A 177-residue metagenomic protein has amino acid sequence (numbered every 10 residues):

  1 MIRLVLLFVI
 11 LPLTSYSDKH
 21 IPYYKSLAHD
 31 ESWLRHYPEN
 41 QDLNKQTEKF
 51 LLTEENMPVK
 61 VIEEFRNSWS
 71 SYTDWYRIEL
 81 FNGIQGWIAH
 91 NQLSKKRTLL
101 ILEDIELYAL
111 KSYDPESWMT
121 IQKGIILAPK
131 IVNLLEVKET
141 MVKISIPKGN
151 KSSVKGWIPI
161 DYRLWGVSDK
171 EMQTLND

Functional and structural regions predicted by a protein language model:
I2-L13: Sec-dependent N-terminal signal peptides
L13-T14, Y37: Short, intrinsically disordered, charge-balanced linker/junction segments flanking boundaries in proteins
D18-S26, Q41, K60, W69-E116 (+1 more regions): Boundary regions of SH3-family modules and the immediately adjacent low-complexity/disordered segments in eukaryotic
A28-D30: Start-of-domain marker
S32-H36, L107-L110: Short polybasic amphipathic segments
L34, N56, I78, P129 (+1 more regions): Short alpha-helical segments in extracytoplasmic peptidoglycan/chitin-binding modules and envelope-associated proteins
N44-W69, S117-K138: Conserved beta-strand/loop element in small beta-rich adapter and peptidoglycan-binding domains
M141: Conserved tryptophan-centered aromatic signature that marks the ligand-binding surface of SH3 and related Trp-rich
